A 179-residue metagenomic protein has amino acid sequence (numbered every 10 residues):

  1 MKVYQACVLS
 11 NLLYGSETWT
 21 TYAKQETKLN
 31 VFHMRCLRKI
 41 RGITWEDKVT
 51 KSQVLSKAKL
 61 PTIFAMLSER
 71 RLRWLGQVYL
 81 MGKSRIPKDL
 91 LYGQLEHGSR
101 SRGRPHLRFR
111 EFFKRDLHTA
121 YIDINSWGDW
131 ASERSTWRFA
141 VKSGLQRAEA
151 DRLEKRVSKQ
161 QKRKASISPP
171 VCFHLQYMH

Functional and structural regions predicted by a protein language model:
M1-H179: Short linear motifs embedded in intrinsically disordered, charge-biased segments
